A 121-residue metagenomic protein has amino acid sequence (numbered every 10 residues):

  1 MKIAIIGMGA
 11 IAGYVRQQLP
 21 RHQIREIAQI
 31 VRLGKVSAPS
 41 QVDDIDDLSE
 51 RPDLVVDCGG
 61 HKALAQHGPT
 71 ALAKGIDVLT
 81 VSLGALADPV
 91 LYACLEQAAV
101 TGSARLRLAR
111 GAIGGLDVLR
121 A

Functional and structural regions predicted by a protein language model:
I3-V15: Glycine-rich adenosine-cofactor-binding loop
R16, I45, H67-P69, L119: Generic hydrophobic/aromatic pocket-lining and core-packing "Φ" positions
H22-P39: NAD(P)-binding Rossmann-fold cofactor-contacting core
S37-R51: Short acidic low-complexity segments
D47-A65, L79-V81: Rossmann-like NAD(P)-binding element
G60, A71-L91: ADP-ribose/adenylate-binding Rossmann-like module
L83-R105: Rossmann-fold NAD(P)-binding glycine/threonine-rich loop
A104-A121: Conserved anion/nucleotide-ligand pocket segment
